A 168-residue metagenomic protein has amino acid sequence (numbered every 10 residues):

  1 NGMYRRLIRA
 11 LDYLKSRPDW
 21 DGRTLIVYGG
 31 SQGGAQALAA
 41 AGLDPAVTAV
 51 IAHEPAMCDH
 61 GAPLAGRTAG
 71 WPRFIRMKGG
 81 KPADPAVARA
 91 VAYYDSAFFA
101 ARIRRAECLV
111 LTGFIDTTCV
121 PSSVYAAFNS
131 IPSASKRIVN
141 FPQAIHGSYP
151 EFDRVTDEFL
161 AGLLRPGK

Functional and structural regions predicted by a protein language model:
N1-P18: Alpha/beta-hydrolase active-site loop
D19-S31: Alpha/beta-hydrolase fold nucleophile elbow
L38-A83, N140, S148-E151: Hydrolase active-site cap/lid region
D84-A100: Active-site nucleophile elbow and catalytic-triad environment of alpha/beta-hydrolase enzymes
I103-R104, L109-T112: Short beta-strand/loop motif that positions the catalytic acidic residue of the alpha/beta-hydrolase fold
T117-S123: Conserved alpha/beta-hydrolase "acid-adjacent" motif
Y125-K168: C-terminal catalytic histidine-bearing segment of alpha/beta-hydrolase fold enzymes
